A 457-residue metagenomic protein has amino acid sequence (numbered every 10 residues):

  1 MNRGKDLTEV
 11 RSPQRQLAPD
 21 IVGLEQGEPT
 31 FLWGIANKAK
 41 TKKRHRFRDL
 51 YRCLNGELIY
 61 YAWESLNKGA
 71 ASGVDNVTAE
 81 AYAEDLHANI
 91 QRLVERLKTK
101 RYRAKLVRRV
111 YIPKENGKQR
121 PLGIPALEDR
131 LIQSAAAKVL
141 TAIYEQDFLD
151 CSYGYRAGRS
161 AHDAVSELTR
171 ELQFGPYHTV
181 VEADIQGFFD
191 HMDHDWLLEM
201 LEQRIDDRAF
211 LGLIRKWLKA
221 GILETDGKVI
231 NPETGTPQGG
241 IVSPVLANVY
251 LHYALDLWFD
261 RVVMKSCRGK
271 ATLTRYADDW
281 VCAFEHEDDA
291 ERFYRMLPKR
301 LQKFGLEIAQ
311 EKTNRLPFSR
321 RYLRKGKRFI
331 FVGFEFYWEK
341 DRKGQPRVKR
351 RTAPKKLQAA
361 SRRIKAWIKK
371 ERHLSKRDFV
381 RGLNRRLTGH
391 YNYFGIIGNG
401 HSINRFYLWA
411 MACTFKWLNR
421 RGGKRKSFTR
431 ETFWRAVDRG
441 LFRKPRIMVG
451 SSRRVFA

Functional and structural regions predicted by a protein language model:
M1-A457: Non-catalytic terminal/accessory segments
